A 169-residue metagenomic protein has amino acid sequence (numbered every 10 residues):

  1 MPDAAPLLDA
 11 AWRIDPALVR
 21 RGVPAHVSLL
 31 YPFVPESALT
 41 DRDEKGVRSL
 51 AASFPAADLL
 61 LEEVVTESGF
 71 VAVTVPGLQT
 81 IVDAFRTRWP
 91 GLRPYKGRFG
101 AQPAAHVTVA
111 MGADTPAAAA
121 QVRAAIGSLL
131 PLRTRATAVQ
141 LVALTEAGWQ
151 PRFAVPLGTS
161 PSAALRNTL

Functional and structural regions predicted by a protein language model:
M1-D58, V75-T137, Q150-L169: Basic, often amphipathic N-terminal segments
Y31, E63, T74-V75, A143: Pocket-edge structural micro-motifs
L61-S68: A short, structured active-site edge motif that brings together acidic residues
T66, E146-A147: Short strand-connecting beta-turns/loops that link adjacent beta-strands
T137-E146: Short beta-strand segments and strand-loop junctions that repeat across beta-rich extracellular domains
